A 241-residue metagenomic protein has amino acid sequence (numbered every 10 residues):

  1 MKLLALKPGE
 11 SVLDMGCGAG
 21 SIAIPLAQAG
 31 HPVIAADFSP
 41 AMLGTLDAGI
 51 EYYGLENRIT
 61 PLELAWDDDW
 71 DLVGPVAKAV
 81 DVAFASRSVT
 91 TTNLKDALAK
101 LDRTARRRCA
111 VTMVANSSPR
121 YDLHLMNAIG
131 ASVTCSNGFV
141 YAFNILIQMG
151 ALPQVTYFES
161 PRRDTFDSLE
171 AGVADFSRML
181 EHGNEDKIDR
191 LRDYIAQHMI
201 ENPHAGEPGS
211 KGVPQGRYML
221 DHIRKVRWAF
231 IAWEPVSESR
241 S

Functional and structural regions predicted by a protein language model:
M1-E10: Conserved alpha-helix/loop element of class I SAM-dependent methyltransferases that forms part of the SAM/SAH-binding
G9-G18: Conserved class I S-adenosyl-L-methionine
A19-H31: Conserved SAM-binding loop of SAM-dependent methyltransferases across substrates and taxa, primarily the Class I
Q28-D69: Class I SAM-dependent methyltransferase SAM/SAH-binding core
V80-K95: A short SAM/SAH-binding and catalytic strip from SAM-dependent methyltransferases
R106-N116: Conserved beta-strand signature within the Rossmann-like core of class I S-adenosyl-L-methionine
V114-V133: Short, glycine-/aromatic-enriched active-site segment of Class I SAM-dependent methyltransferases
Q154-S241: Conserved Class I S-adenosyl-L-methionine
